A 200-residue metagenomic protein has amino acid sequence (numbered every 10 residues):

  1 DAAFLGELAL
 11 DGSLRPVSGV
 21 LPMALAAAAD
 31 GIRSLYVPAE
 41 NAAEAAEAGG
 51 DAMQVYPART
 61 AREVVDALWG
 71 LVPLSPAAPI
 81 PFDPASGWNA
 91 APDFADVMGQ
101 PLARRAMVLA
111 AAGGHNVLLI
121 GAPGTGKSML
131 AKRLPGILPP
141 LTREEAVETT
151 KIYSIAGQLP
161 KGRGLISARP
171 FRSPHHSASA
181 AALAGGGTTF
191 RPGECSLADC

Functional and structural regions predicted by a protein language model:
D1-L118, A122-M129, R191: Peripheral, non-AAA+ core regions of ATP-driven protein-machinery
P22-A26, R133, T149, A182 (+1 more regions): Alpha-helical scaffold elements adjacent to nucleotide-binding pockets in ATP/GTP-utilizing enzyme cores
P92-R105, G114-N116, E145, K151-C200: Switch/coupling sub-region of P-loop NTPases
L118-K161: Walker A/P-loop
